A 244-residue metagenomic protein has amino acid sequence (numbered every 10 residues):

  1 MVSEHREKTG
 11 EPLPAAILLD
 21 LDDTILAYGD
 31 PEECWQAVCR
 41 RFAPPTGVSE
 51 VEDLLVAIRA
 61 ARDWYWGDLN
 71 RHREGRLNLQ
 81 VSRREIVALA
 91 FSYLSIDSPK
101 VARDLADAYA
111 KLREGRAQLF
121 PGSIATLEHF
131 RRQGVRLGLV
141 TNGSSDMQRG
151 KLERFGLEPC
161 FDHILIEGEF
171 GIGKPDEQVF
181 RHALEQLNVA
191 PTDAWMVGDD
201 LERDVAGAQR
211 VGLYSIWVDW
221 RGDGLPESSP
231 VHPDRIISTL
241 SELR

Functional and structural regions predicted by a protein language model:
M1-I17, Y28-G29, I124, E128-R131 (+1 more regions): Asp-based, Mg2+/Mn2+-dependent phosphohydrolase catalytic module
H5, G10-P121: N-terminal helical cap/lid subdomain that shapes the substrate entry/recognition surface in HAD-like hydrolases
